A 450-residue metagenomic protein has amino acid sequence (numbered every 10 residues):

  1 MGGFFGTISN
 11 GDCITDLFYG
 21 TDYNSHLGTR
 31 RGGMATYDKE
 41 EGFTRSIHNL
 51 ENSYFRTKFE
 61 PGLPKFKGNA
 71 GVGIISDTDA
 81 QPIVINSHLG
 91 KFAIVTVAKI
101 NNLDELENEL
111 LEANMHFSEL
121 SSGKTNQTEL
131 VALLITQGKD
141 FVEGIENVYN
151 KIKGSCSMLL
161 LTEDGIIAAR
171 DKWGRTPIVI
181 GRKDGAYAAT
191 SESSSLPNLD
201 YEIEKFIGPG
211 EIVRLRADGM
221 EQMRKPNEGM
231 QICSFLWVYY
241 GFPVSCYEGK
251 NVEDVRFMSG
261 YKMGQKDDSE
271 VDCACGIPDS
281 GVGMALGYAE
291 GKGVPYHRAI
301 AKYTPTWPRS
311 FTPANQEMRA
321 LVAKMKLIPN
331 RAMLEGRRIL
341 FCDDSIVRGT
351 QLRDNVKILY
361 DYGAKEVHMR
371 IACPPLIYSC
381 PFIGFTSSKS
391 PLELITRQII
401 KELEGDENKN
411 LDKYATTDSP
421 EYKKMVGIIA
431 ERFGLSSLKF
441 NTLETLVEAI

Functional and structural regions predicted by a protein language model:
M1-G208, R214-V271, I277, E366: Conserved short alpha-helical segments that host acidic/polar catalytic motifs at enzyme active sites
N10, Y23, E112, Q137 (+7 more regions): Short, well-ordered loop/turn and helix-capping segments at boundaries between secondary-structure elements and domains
D12-I14, N102, R175-P177, L196-N198 (+6 more regions): Flexible loop/turn segments at secondary-structure boundaries
S121, F141-I145, Q316-M325, S388-T396: A polyampholytic, Gly/Pro-enriched intrinsically disordered region
S121-E129, Y296-R309, G405-K409, L435-E448: A conserved beta-strand->alpha-helix junction
D164-G165, L199-E204, V356-I450: PRPP-dependent phosphoribosyltransferase catalytic core
A274, G281-Y288, K292, Y296 (+2 more regions): Extended, hydrophobic alpha-helical segments in both membrane/secreted and soluble proteins
G293-I339, I377-K389: Short, glycine/charge-rich flexible loops or terminal/linker lids adjacent to PRPP-binding catalytic cores
